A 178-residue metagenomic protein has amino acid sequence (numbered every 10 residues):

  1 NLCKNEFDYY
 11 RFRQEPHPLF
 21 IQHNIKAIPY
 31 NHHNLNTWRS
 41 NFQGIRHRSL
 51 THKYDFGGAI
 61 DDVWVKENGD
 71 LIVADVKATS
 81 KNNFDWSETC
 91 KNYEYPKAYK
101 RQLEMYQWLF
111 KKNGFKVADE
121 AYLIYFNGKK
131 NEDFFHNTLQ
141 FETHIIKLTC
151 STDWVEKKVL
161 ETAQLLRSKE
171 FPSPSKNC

Functional and structural regions predicted by a protein language model:
N1-H23: Nuclease catalytic cores
N1-L2, Y125, K129-N131, S173-C178: C-terminal/domain-terminus segments
P16-H52: A short acidic/basic microdomain associated with nuclease active sites
P16-L19, K112-A118, T162-S173: Surface-exposed helix-capping loop/turn segments at secondary-structure junctions
H17, K97, N177-C178: Serine-centered coil/turn micro-motif
W38-K157: Mg2+/Mn2+-dependent nuclease catalytic core
H144-C178: Polybasic (Lys/Arg-rich)
